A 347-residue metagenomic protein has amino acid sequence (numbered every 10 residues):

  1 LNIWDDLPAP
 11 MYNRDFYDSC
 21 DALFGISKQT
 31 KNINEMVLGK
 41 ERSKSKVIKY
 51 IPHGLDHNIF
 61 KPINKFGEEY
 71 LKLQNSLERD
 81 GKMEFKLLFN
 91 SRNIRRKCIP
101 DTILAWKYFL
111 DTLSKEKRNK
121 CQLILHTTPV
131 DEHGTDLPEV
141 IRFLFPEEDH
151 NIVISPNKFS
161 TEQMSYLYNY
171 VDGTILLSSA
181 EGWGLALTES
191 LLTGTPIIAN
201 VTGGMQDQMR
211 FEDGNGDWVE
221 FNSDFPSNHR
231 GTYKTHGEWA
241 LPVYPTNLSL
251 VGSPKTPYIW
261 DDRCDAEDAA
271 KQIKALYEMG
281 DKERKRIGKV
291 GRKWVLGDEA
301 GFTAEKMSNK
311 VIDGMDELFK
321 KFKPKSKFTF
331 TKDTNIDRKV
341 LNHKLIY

Functional and structural regions predicted by a protein language model:
N13-D21: A conserved, positively charged/aromatic
Y17, S165-V171: Short alpha-helical donor nucleotide-sugar binding micro-motif in glycosyltransferases
Q29, G54: Carbohydrate-associated surface elements
Q74-K97, I103-W106, L123-I124: Conserved donor-binding/catalytic core segment of Leloir-type glycosyltransferases
G134-E162: Nucleotide-activated donor-binding/catalytic signature segment of Leloir-type glycosyltransferases, i.e., the conserved
S179: Aromatic "clamp/platform" in nucleotide-sugar-dependent glycosyltransferases that forms part of the donor/acceptor
P196-A199, M209-R210, G216-S223: Short hydrophobic beta-strand element within catalytic cores of glycosyltransferases and related nucleotide-activated
V219, G237-Y347: C-terminal amphipathic helix plus adjacent low-complexity, charged tail appended to glycosyltransferase catalytic
